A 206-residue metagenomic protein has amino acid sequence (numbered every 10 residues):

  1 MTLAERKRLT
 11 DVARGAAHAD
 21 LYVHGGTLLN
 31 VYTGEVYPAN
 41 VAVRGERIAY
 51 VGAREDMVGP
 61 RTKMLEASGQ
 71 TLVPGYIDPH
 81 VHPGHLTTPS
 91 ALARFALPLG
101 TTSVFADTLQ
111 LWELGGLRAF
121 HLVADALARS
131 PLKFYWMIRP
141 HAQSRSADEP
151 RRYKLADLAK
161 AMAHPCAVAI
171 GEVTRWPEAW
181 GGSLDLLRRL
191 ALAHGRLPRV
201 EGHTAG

Functional and structural regions predicted by a protein language model:
T2-V12, A17, A93-P198: Divalent-metal coordination cores built from histidine and acidic residues
T2-V73: Histidine-rich, glycine-flanked metal-binding segment
V23, K63-L65, I77, Y135 (+1 more regions): Hydrophobic/aromatic beta-strand patches that form the interior of the parallel beta-sheet core in alpha/beta enzyme
A67, P79-V81, T108, V173: Generic detector of well-ordered alpha-helical packing
Q70-A93: Di-metal (Zn2+ and/or Mg2+/Mn2+) metal-binding site signature of metallo-dependent hydrolases with the MBL/beta-CASP
D78-P79, F105-A106, R199-H203: Short catalytic-loop micro-motif centered on adjacent basic/acidic residues
H85, H203-G206: Glycine-rich beta-to-alpha transition loops that act as phosphate-gripper elements at the mouths of alpha/beta enzyme
